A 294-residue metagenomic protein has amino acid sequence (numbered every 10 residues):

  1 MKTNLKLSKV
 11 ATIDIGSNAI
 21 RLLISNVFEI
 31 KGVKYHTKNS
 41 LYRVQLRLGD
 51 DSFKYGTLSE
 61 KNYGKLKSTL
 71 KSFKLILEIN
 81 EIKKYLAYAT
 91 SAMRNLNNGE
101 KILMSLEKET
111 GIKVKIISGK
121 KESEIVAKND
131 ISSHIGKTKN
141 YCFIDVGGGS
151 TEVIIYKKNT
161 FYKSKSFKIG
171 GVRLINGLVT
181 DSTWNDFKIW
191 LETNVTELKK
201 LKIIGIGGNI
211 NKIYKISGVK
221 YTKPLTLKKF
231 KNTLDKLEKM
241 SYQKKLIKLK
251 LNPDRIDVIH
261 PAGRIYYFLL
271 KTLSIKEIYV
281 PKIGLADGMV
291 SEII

Functional and structural regions predicted by a protein language model:
L5-A11: Extreme N-terminal starter segment of soluble prokaryotic enzymes
K6, N39-L41, K220: Local beta-strand/beta-hairpin segments that build beta-sheet-rich folds
V10, I24, D51-K83, T90-N140 (+1 more regions): Helical "lid/coupling" subdomains associated with nucleotide-phosphate turnover
D14-A19, I144-S150, I206-N209: A short acidic Gly-Thr/Ser loop motif
N26-K31: Short loop/turn segments immediately following beta-strands, especially the blade-tip and inter-blade linker loops
V33-D50, S68, E78-I79: Conserved ATP-binding subdomain of kinase catalytic cores across diverse folds
